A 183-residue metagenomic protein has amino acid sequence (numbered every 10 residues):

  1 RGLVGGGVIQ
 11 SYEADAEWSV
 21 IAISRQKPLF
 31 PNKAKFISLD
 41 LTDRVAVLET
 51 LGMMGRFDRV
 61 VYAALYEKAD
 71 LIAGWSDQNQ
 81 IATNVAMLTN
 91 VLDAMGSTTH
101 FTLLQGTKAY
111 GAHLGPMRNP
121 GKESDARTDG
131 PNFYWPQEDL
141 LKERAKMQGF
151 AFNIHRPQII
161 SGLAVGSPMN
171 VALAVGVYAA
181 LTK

Functional and structural regions predicted by a protein language model:
R1, R25, G106: Cofactor-binding loop segments of dinucleotide-utilizing enzymes, especially the Rossmann-like FAD- and NAD(P)+-binding
R1-E17: N-terminal Rossmann NAD(P)H-binding glycine-rich loop of SDR-like oxidoreductase domains
A14-L29: Conserved glycine-rich Rossmann-like NAD(P)H-binding loop of the short-chain dehydrogenase/reductase
P28-F30, K35-A86, N90: NAD(P)H-binding glycine-rich loop region in Rossmannoid oxidoreductase-like domains and their noncatalytic homologs
V60-Y62, I72-F133: Conserved Rossmann-fold NAD(P)-dependent oxidoreductase catalytic core, especially the SDR/UDP-sugar
L114-I160: Catalytic helix-loop patch of NAD(P)-dependent Rossmann-fold dehydrogenases
Q148-K183: NAD(P)-dependent short-chain dehydrogenase/reductase
